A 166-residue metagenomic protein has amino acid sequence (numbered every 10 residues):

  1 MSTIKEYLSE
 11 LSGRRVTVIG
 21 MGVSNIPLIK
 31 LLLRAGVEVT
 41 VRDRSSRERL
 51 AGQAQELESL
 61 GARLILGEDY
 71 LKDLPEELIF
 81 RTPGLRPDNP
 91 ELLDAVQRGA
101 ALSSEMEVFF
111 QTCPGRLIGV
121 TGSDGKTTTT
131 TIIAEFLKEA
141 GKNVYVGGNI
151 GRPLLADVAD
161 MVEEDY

Functional and structural regions predicted by a protein language model:
M1-S104, V108: N-terminal leader/targeting and accessory segments in enzymes
K72-L74, P83-Y166: Phosphate-binding loop of NTP-binding sites
